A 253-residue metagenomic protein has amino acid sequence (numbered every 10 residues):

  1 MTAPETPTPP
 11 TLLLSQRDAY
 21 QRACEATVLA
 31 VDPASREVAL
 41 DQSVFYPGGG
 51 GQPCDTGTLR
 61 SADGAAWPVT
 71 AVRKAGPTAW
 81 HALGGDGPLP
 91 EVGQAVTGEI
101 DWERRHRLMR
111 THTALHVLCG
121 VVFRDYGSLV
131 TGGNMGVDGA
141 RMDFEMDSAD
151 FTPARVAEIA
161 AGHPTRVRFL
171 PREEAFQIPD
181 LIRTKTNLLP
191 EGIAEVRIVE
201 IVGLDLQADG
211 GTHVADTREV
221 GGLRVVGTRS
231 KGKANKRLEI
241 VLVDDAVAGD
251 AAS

Functional and structural regions predicted by a protein language model:
M1-S253: Active-/binding-site microenvironments in catalytic and ligand-binding cores
